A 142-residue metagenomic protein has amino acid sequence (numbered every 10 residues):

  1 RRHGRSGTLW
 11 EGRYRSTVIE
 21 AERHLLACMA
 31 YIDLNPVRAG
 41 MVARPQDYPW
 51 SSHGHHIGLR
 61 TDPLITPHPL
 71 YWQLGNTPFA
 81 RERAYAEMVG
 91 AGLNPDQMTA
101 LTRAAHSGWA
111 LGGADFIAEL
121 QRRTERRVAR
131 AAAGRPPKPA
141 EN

Functional and structural regions predicted by a protein language model:
R1-N142: Short Pro-Cys-Gly-centered "Cys-loop" motif that presents a nucleophilic cysteine in a tight turn
